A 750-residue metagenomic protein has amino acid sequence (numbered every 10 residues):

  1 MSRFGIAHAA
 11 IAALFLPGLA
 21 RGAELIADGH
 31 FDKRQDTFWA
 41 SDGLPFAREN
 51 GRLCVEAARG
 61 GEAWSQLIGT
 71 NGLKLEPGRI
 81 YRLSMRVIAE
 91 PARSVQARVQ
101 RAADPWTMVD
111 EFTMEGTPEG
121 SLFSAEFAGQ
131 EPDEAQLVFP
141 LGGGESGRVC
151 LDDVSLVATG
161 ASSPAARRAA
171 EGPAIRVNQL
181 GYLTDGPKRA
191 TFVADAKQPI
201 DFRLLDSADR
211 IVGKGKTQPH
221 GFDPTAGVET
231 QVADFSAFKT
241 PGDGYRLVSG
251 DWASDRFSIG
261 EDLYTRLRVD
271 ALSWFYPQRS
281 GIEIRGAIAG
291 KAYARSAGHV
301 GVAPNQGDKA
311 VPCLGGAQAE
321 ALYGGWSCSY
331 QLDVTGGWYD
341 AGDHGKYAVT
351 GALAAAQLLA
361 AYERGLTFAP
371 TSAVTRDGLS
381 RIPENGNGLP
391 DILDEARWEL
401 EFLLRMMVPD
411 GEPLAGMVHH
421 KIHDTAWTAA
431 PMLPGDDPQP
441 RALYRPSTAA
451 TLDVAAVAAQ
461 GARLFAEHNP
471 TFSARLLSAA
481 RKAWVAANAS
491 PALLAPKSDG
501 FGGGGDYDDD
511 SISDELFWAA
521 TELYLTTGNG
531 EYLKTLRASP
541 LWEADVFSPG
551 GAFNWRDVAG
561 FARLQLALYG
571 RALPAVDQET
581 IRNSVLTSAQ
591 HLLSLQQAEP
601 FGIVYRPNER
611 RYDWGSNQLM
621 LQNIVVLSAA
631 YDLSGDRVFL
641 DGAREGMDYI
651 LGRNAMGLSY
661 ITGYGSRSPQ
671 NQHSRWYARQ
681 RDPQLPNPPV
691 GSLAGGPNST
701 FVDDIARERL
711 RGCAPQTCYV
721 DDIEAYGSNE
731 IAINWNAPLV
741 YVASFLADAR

Functional and structural regions predicted by a protein language model:
M1-A9: Bacterial N-terminal signal peptides that target proteins for export
H8-P17: Bacterial N-terminal signal peptides
R21-R167: Extracellular and organelle-lumenal recognition/adhesion modules and their flexible linkers in secreted
T70, S124, S249-S258: Short Trp-Ser/Thr-centered turn/loop motifs at beta-strand boundaries
Y81-L83, P173, G186-A190: Structural beta-strand segments of beta-rich domains
R167-L180: Short, compositionally biased P/S/T/A/G/V-rich stretches that sit at domain boundaries
Q179-A253, E261-L263, A271-A352, A356 (+8 more regions): Aromatic (Trp/Tyr) and acidic
A360-W398, D436-A442, Q460-L477: Short coil/linker segments at helix-helix boundaries
